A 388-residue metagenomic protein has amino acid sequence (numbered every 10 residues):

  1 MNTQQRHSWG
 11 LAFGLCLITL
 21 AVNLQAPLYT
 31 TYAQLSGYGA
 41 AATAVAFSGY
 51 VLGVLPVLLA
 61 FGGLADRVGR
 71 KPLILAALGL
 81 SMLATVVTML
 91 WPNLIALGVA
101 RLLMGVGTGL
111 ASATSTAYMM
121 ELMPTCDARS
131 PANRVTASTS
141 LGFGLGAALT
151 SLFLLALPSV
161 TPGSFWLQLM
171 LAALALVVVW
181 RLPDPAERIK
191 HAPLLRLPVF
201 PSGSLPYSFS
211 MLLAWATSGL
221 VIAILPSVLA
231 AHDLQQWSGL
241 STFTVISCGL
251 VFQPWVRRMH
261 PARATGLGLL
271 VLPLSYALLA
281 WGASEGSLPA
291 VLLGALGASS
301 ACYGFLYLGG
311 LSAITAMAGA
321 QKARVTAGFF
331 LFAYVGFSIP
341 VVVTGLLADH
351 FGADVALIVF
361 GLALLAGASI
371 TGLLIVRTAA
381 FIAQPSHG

Functional and structural regions predicted by a protein language model:
G37, G69, L90-A96, G282-G286: Helix-breaking motifs and short loop linkers at transmembrane-helix boundaries and internal kinks in secondary membrane
V45-G62, S112, T116, F243-W255: Central cavity-lining transmembrane alpha-helices of secondary-active solute carriers, predominantly the Major
L55-L94: Conserved MFS/SLC helix-loop-helix module at the cytosolic interface between two early adjacent transmembrane helices
A100-T139: Cytoplasmic helix-loop-helix junction between adjacent transmembrane helices in 12-TM secondary transporters
T125-W180: Helix-loop-helix hairpin linking two adjacent transmembrane segments in secondary transporters
G163-V179, L357-L374: Symmetry-related core transmembrane helices of the 12-TM Major Facilitator Superfamily/SLC fold
R263-G310: C-terminal transmembrane helical hairpin of 12-TM major facilitator-type secondary transporters
L311-A363: A late C-terminal transmembrane helix in Major Facilitator Superfamily
